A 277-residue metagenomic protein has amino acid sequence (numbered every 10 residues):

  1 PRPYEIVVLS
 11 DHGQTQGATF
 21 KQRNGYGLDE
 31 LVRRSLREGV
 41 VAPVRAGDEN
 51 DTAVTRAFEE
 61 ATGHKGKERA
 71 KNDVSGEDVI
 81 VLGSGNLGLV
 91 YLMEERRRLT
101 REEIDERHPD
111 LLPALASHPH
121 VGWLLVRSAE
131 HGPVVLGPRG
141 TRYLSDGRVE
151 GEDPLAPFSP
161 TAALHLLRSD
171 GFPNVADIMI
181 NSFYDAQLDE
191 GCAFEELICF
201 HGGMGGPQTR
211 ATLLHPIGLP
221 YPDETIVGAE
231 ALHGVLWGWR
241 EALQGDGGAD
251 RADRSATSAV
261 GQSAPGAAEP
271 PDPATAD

Functional and structural regions predicted by a protein language model:
P1-G25, P133-L136: Metal-dependent active-site segment of extracytoplasmic phospho-/sulfohydrolases and closely related
P1-I6, E30-S35, G39-V40, P109-D110: A long, amphipathic alpha-helix that forms part of the scaffold/cap immediately adjacent to metal-dependent active
H12, Y26-D29, R33, I217 (+1 more regions): A structural signal for the main folded, soluble domain(s) of proteins
K21-R23, E30, I80, T275: Compositional signal for N-terminal targeting/processing segments
G25-V44, E152-L155: Acidic, His- and aromatic-enriched active-site or binding-groove loops in soluble protein domains that engage sugars
D48-G247, D277: Active-site neighborhoods of enzymes that stabilize oxyanions during catalysis
A249-A276: Intrinsically disordered, low-complexity terminal tails and inter-domain linkers enriched for S/T/G/P/D/E
